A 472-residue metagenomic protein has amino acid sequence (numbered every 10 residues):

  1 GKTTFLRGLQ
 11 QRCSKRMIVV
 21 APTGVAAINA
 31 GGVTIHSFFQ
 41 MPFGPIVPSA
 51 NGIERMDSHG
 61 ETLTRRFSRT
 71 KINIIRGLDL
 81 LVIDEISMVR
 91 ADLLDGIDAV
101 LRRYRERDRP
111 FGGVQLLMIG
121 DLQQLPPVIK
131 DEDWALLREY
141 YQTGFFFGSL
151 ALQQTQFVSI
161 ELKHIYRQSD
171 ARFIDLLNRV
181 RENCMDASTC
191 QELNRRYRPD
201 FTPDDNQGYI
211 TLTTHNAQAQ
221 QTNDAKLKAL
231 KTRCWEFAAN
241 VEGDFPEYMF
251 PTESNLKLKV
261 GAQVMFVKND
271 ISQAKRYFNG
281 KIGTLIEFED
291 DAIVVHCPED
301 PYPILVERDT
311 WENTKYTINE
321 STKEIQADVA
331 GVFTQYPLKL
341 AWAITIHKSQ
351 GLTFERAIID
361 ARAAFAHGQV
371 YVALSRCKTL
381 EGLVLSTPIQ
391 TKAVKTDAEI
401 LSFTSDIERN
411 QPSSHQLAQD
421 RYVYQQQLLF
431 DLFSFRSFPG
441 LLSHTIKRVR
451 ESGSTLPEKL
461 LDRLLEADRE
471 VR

Functional and structural regions predicted by a protein language model:
G1-R472: Conserved ATP-binding/catalytic motifs of P-loop helicase motor domains
